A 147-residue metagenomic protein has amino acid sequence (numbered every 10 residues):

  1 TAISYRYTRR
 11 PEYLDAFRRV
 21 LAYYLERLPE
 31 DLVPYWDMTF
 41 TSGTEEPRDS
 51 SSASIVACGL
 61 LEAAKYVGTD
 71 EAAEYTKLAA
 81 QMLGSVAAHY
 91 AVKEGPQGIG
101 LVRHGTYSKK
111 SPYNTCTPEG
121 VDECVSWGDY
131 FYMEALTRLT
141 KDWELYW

Functional and structural regions predicted by a protein language model:
T1-W147: Glycan-recognition and catalytic cores of secretory/periplasmic carbohydrate-active enzymes
